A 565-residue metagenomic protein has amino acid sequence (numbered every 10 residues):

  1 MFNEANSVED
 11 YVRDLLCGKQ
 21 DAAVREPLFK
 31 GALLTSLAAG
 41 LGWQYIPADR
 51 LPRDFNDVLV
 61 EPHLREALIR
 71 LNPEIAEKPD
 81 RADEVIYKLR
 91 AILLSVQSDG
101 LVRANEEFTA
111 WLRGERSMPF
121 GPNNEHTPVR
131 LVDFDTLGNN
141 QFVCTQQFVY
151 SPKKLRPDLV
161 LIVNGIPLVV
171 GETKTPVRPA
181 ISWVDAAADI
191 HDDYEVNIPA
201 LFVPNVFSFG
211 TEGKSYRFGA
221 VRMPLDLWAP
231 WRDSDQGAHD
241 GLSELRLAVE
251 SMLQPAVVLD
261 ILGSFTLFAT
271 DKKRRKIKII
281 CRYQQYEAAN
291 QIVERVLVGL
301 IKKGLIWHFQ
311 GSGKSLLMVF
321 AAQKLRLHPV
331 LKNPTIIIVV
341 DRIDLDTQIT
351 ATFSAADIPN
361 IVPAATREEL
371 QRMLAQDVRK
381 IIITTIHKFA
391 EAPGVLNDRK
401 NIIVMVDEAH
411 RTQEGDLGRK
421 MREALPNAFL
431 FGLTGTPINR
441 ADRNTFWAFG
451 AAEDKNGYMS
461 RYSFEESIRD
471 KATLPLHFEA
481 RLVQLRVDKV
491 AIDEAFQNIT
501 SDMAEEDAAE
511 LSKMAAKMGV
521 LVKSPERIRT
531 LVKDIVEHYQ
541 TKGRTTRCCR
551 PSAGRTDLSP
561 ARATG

Functional and structural regions predicted by a protein language model:
M1-T335, D344-P359, V378-K380, H387 (+1 more regions): ATP-dependent helicase/translocase motor core
R178, L345, K388, E408-T412 (+1 more regions): Residues immediately C-terminal
F209-G210, I382-T384, F429-T434: Structural recognition of the conserved hydrophobic beta-strand(s) that form the central parallel beta-sheet of P-loop
G241-L245, M252, R443-C549, A563-T564: Interdomain helical connector at the RecA1-RecA2 junction of SF1/SF2 helicase-like NTPases
I306-F309, P334-R342, R547-A561: Conserved RecA-like ASCE P-loop NTPase motor core of nucleic-acid helicases/translocases
Q310, H410-R411, A424-A441, K471: Conserved helicase ATPase motor motifs in RecA-like P-loop NTPase domains
A355, R367-I382, V395-L396: Conserved motor-coupling elements within RecA-like helicase/translocase cores
R379-K420: Conserved RecA-like ASCE ATPase "motif II neighborhood" in helicase/translocase motors
